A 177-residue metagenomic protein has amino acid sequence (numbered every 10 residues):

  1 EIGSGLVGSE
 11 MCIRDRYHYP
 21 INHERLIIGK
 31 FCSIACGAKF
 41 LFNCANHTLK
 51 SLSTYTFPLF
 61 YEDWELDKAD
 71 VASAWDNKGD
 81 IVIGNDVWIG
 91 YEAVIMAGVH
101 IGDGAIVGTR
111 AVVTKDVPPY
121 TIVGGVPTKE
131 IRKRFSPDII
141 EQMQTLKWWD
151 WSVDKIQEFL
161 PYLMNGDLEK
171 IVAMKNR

Functional and structural regions predicted by a protein language model:
E1-G8, C12-I13: Single conserved hydrophobic/aromatic residue that forms the stacking wall/gate of nucleotide- or nucleobase-binding
G8, R110, S136: ATP/adenylate-binding site constellation spanning eukaryotic-like Ser/Thr protein kinases, ABC-transporter
E10, R14-A97: Flexible, glycine/small-residue-enriched loop-and-beta-strand segment within the central core of proteins
F57-I95, P127-R177: C-terminal segments of enzyme domains that contribute to small-molecule binding surfaces
K115-V117: Short, T/G/N/S-enriched strand-turn elements that build extracellular solenoid repeat scaffolds
P119, G124-P127: Acidic, glycine-centered active-site loop in nucleotide-sugar glycosyltransferases
